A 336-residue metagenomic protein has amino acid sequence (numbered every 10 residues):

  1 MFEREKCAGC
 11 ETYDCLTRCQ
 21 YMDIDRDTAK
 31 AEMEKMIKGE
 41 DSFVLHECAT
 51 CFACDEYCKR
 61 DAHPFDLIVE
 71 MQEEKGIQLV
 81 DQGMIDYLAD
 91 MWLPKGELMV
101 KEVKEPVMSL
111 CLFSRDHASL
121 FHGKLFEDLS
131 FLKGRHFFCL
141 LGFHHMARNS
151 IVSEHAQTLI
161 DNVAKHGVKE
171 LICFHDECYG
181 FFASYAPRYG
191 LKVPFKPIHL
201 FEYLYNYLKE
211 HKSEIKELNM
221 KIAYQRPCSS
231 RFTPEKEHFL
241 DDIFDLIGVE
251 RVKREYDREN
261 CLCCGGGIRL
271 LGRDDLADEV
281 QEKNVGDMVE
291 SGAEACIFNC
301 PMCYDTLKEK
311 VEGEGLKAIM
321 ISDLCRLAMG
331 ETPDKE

Functional and structural regions predicted by a protein language model:
R4-K6, M22-Y179, Y185-A186: Iron-sulfur-cluster electron-transfer modules
C7-C15, C19, C48-C54, C58 (+4 more regions): Short cysteine clusters
T17-M33, Y57-E74, I268-Q281, D287 (+1 more regions): Iron-sulfur (Fe-S) cluster-binding segments and ferredoxin-like electron-carrier domains, especially [2Fe-2S]
S114-S119, S229-L246: Active-site glycine- and acidic-residue-rich loops that bind and position anionic ligands or nucleotide-like cofactors
S119, G123, E127-V193, R231 (+2 more regions): Cofactor-cradling patches in redox/metallo enzymes
L171, K196-L208: Catalytic core of nucleotide-activated saccharide and alditol-phosphate transferases
L208-K221: Acyltransferase donor/substrate-recognition loop-hinge adjacent to the catalytic core
Y224: Hydrophobic alpha-helical positions that pack around
